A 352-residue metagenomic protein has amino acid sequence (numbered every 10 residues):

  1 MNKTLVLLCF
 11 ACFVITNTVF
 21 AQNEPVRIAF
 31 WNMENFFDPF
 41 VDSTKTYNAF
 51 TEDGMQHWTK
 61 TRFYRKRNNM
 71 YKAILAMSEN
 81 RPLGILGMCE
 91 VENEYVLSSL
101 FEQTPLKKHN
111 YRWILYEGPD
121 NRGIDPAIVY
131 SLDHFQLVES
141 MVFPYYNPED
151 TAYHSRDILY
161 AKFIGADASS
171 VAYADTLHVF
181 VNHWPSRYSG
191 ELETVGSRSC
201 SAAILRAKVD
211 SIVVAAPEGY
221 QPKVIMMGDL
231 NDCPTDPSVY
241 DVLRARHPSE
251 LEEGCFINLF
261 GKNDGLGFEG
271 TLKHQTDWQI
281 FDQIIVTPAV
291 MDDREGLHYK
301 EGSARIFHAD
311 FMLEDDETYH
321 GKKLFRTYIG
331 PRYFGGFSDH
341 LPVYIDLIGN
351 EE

Functional and structural regions predicted by a protein language model:
T4-I15: Sec-dependent N-terminal signal peptides
V19-N110, I114-I124, M312, D316-G321 (+3 more regions): N-terminal, active-site-proximal structural segment of metallo-dependent hydrolase catalytic domains
M33, V91-T176, F180, W184: Structured beta-strand-rich core segments of catalytic domains in phosphoester-bond hydrolases
N35-D42, S170-A172, Y188-S189, D293-E295: Short, solvent-exposed loop/turn elements at domain surfaces
T44-Y47, D175-S197: Active-site His/acidic residue clusters
G54-T61, P82-M88, L115-Y116, N147-E149 (+5 more regions): Second-shell loop/turn segments in exported
Y153, D210-V224, D232-E352: Metal-dependent phosphoester-hydrolase catalytic domains
V195-E218: A long, amphipathic alpha-helix that forms part of the scaffold/cap immediately adjacent to metal-dependent active
